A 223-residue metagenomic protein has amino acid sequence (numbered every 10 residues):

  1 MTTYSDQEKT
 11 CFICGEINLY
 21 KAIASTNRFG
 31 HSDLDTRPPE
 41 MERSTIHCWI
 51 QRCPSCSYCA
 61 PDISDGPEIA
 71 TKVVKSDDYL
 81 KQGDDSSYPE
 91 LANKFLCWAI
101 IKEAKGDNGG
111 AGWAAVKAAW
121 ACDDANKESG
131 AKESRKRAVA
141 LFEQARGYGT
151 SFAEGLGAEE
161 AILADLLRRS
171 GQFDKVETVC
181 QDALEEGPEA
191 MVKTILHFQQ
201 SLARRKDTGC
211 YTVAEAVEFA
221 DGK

Functional and structural regions predicted by a protein language model:
M1-D78: N-terminal cysteine/histidine-rich coordination modules
T71-K127, E154-R169, L196-S201: Amphipathic alpha-helical repeat scaffolds of TPR domains
L91-E103, K136-G149: Repeat-mediated protein-protein interaction surfaces in helical alpha-solenoids
I101, Y148, E186, R205-T208: Surface-exposed polar/charged interaction patches
A111, G130-A138, F173-E177: Solenoid-repeat scaffolds in large eukaryotic assemblies
S129, D165-T178, Q199-K223: Alpha-helical linker/edge segments of TPR/alpha-solenoid repeat scaffolds and analogous pre-/post-domain helices
V139-F142, F173-E189: TPR/TPR-like (Sel1-like) alpha-helical repeat modules
R146-L156, E185-Q200: Boundary/linker segments of alpha-helical solenoid repeat arrays
